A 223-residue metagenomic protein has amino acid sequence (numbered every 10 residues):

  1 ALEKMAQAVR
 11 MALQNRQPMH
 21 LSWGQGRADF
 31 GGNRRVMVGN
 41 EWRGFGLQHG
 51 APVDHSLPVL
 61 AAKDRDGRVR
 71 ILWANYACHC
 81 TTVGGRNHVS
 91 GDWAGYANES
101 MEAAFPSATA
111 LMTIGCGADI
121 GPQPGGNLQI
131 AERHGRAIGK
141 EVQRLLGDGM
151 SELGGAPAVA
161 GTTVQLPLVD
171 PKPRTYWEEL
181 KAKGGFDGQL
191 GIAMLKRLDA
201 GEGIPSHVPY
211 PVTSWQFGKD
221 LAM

Functional and structural regions predicted by a protein language model:
A1-M223: Non-catalytic substrate/cofactor recognition surfaces at enzyme active-site rims
